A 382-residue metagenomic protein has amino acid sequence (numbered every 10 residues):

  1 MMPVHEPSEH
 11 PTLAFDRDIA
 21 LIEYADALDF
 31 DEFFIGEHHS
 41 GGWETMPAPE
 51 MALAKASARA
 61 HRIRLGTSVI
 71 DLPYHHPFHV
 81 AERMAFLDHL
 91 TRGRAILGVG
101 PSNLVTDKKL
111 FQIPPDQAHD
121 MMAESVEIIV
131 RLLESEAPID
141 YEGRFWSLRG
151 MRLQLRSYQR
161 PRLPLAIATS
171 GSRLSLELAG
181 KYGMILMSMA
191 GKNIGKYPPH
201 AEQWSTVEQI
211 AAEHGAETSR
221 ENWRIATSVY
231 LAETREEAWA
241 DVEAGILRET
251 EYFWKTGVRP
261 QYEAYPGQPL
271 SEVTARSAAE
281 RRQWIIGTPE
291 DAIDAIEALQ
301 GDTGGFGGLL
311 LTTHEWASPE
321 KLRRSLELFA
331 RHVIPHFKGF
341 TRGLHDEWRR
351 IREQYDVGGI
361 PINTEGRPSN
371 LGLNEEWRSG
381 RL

Functional and structural regions predicted by a protein language model:
M1, F33-I35, L65-S68, A95-V99 (+4 more regions): Hydrophobic faces of well-ordered beta-strands that scaffold small-molecule active sites in alpha/beta enzyme cores
M1-L13, P73-Y141, I185-S188, K192-A201 (+2 more regions): Flexible, glycine-rich active-site loops centered on histidine and acidic residues that chelate a metal or position
M1-R59, I63-L65, P161-L163, W348-R352 (+2 more regions): N-terminal beta1-alpha1-beta2 module of alpha/beta enzyme domains
M2-D16, S68-F78, Q159-G171, Y230-A232 (+1 more regions): Active-site mouth loops of central-metabolism enzymes
A25, D29, E37, A56 (+10 more regions): Conserved, mostly hydrophobic/aromatic
D26-A27, L53-R62, M84, D88-A95 (+3 more regions): Acidic (Asp/Glu)-rich catalytic clusters
E32-A56, D71, N103, A190-Y197 (+1 more regions): Glycine-rich, proline-tolerant flexible connector loops at the mouths of alpha/beta enzymes
D116-L153, K196-F306, I334, K338-L382: An alpha-helical appendage that flanks or caps ligand/catalytic pockets
